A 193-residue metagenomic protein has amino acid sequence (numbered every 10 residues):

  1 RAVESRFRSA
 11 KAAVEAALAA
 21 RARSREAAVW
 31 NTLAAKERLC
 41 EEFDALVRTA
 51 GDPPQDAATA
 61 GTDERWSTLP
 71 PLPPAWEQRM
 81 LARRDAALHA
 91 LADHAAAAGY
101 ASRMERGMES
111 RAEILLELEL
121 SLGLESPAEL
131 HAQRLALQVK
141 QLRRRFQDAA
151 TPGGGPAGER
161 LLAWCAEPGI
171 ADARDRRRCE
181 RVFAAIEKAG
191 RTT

Functional and structural regions predicted by a protein language model:
R1-T193: Coiled-coil/CHCH-like alpha-helical segments characteristic of cytoskeletal intermediate-filament scaffolds
